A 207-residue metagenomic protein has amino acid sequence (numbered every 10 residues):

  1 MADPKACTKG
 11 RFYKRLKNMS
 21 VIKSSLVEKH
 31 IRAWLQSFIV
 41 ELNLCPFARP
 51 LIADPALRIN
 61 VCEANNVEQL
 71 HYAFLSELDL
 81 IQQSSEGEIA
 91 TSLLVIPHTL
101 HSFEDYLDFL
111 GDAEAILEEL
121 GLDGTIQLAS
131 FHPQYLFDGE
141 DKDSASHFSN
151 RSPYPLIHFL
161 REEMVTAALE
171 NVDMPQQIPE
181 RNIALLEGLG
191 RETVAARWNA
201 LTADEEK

Functional and structural regions predicted by a protein language model:
L16-K207: Expand to "…catalyze enediolate/carbanion chemistry for C-C bond making/breaking, isomerization, decarboxylation
